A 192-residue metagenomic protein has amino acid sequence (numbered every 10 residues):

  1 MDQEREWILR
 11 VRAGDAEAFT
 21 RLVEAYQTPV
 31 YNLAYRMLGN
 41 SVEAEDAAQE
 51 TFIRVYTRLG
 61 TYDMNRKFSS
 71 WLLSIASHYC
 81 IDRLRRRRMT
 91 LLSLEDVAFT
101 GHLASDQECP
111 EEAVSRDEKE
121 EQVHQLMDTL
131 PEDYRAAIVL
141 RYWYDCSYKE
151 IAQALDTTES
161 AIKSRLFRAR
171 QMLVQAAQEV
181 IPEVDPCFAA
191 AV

Functional and structural regions predicted by a protein language model:
M1-E4, T90-K119, S147: Internal acidic/polar
R10, L92, Q122-Q125, K149-D156 (+1 more regions): C-terminal edge and immediately downstream basic/flexible tail or linker adjoining helix-turn-helix-like DNA-binding
R10-R21, Y31-E50, E159, E179-D185 (+1 more regions): Short, charged helix-capping/linker segments at alpha-helix termini
R12-A13, G39-N40, F52-K67, R86-R88: Sigma70-family region 2
A25-T28, R36-M37, V139-C146: Short helix-capping/turn signature of helix-turn-helix
N32, D46-I53, R66-H78: Structural recognition of an alpha-helix C-terminal capping motif at a helix-to-coil junction
G60-M64, S74-L94, E108, R116 (+1 more regions): Arg/Lys-rich amphipathic alpha helix in sigma70-family domain 2
H124-A136, L140-A161, Q175: Helix-turn-helix DNA-binding module
